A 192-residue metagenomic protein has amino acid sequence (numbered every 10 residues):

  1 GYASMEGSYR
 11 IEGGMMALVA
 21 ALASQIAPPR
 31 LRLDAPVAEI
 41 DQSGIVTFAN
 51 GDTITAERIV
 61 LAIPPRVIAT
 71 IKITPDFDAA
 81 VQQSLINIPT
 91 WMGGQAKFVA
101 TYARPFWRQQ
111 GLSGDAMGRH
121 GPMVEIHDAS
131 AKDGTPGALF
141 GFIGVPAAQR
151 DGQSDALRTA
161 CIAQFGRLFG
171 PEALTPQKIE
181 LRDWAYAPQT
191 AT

Functional and structural regions predicted by a protein language model:
G1, V99, L181-W184: Active-site-adjacent segment of FAD-dependent monooxygenases/related oxidoreductases
G1-P36, S43-G44, T55, A62 (+4 more regions): Active-site/ligand-binding neighborhood in enzyme catalytic cores
S4-E12, Q83-T90, P146-D155, F165: Active-site rim elements
V19-A23, A38, I162-F169: Non-transmembrane alpha-helical segments in soluble domains of secreted/periplasmic/extracellular proteins
L22, V60, V99-A100, G141 (+2 more regions): Generic structural signal for small/hydrophobic residues in well-ordered secondary structure, especially within
I45, I54, G94, Q109-T192: Conserved flavin/dinucleotide-binding core of flavoenzymes
A49-R58: Core beta-strand elements of the Rossmann-like FAD/NAD(P) dinucleotide-binding domain in flavoenzyme oxidoreductases
A80-Q110: Central beta-strand plus flanking loop segment that forms part of the substrate or channel wall within the catalytic
